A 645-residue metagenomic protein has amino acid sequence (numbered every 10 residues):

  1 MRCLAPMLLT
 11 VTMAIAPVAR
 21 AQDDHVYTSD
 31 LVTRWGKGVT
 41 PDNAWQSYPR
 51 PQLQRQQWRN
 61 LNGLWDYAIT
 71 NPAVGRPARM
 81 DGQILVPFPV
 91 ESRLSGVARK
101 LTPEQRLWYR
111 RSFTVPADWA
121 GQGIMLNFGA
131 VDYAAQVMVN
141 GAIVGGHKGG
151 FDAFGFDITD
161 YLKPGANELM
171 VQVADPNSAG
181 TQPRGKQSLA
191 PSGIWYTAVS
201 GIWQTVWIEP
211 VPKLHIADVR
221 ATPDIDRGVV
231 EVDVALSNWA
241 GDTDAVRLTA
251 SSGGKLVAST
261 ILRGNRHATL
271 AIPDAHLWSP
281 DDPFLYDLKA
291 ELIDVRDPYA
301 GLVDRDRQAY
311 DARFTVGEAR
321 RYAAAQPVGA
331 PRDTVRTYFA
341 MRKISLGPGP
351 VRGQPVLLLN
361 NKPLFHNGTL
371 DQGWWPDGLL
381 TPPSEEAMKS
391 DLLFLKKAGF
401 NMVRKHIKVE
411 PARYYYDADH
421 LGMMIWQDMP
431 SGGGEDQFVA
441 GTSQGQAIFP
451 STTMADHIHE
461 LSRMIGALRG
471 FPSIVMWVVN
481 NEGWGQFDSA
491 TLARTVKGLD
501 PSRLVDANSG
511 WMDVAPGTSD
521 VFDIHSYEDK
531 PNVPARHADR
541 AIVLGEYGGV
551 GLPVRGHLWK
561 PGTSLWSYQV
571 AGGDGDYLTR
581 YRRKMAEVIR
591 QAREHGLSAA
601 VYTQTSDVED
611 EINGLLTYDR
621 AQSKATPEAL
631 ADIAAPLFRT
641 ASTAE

Functional and structural regions predicted by a protein language model:
Q22-N127, P183-W195, V199-I202, P212 (+3 more regions): Extended carbohydrate-recognition surfaces in non-catalytic/accessory domains of CAZymes and lectin-like proteins
Y27-D30, P49, L53-P77, V131 (+3 more regions): Substrate-binding clefts and catalytic carboxylate motifs of secreted carbohydrate-active enzymes
A68-T70, R99-K100, E104-H215, N238-A240 (+3 more regions): Accessory beta-strand-rich segments of carbohydrate-active enzymes
W119-G123, L162-A166, G180-T181, L270-L285 (+1 more regions): Short glycine/proline/serine/threonine-rich loop/turn segments at secondary-structure transition edges
M138, F151-T159, E168, Q172 (+5 more regions): Active-site mouth of glycoside hydrolases
V139, V229-L262, A268: Beta-strand-rich binding/interaction modules
I158-V229, N238-A240, A250, D294 (+3 more regions): An acidic-aromatic loop/edge-strand motif
R220, K289-L395, P636, T640-T643: N-terminal carbohydrate-binding accessory modules
